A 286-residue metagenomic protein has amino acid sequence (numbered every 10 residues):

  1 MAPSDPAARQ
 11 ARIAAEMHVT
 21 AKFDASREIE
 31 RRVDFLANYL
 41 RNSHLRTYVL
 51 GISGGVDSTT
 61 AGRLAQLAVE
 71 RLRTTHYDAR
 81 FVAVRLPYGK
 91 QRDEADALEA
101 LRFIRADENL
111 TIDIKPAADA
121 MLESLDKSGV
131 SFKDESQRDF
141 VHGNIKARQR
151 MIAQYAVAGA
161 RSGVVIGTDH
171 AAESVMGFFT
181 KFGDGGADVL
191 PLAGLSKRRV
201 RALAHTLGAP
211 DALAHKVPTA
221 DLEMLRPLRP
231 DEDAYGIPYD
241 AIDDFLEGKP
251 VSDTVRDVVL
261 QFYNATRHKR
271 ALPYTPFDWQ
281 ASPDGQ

Functional and structural regions predicted by a protein language model:
M1, R73, F132-R138, P210-A212 (+1 more regions): Short, structured coil/loop segments at alpha-helix boundaries
M1-L50, V56, T60-L64, G185 (+1 more regions): Peripheral terminal appendages
A2-V175: ATP-dependent adenylation/nucleotidyltransferase module used to activate substrates
V69, H76-D78, N109-I114, Q137-V141 (+5 more regions): Short, surface-exposed, polar/charged, turn-prone segments marking secondary-structure boundaries
P87, P191, P210, P218 (+3 more regions): Proline-rich low-complexity regions
I104, S124-S128, F182, L207 (+2 more regions): Alpha-helix boundary/capping residues
A106-M121, H142-I152, E173-G177, F182 (+2 more regions): Short flexible/disordered coil segments
G167-T254, L260: Mid-to-C-terminal catalytic subdomains of enzymes that bind/position adenosyl phosphate moieties or nucleic-acid
